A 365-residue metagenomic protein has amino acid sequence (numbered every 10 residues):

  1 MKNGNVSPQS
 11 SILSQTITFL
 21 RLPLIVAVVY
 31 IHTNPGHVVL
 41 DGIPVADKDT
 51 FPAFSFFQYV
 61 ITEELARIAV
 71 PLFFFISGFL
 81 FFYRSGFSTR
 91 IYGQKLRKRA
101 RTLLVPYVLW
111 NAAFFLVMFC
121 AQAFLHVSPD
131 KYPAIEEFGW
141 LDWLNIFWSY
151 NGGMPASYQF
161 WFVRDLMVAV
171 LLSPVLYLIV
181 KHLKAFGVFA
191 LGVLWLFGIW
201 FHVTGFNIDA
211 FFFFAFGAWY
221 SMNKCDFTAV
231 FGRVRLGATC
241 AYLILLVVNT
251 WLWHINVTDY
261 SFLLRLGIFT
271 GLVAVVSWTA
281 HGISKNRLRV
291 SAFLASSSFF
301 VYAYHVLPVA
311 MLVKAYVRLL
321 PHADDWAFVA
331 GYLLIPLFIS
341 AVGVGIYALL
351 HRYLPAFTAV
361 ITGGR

Functional and structural regions predicted by a protein language model:
M1-G192, A323-R365: Membrane-cytosol interface segments of multi-pass membrane proteins, especially ER/Golgi lipid-handling enzymes
G4-P8, C225-F293, S297-F300, L307-A310 (+2 more regions): Alpha-helical transmembrane segments and terminal signal-anchor/GPI-anchor hydrophobic tails, characterized by long
V26-Y30, A190-V203, C240-H254, L307: Aromatic-anchored segments of alpha-helical transmembrane domains
V28-P35, V301-V309: Histidine-centered catalytic micro-motifs
Q58-P71, N151-D165, G198-A215, N249-A274: Interfacial loop-to-helix transition and helix-capping segments at the boundaries of transmembrane helices
F81-T89, P174-H182, F216-T228, W251-L252 (+2 more regions): Structural signal for the C-terminal ends of transmembrane alpha-helices and the immediately following loop
V170, F214, A218, V273 (+3 more regions): Transmembrane alpha-helical segments of multi-pass membrane transport proteins and ion-pumping complexes
L172-V180, K184-C225: Loop-centered beta-sheet repeat module
